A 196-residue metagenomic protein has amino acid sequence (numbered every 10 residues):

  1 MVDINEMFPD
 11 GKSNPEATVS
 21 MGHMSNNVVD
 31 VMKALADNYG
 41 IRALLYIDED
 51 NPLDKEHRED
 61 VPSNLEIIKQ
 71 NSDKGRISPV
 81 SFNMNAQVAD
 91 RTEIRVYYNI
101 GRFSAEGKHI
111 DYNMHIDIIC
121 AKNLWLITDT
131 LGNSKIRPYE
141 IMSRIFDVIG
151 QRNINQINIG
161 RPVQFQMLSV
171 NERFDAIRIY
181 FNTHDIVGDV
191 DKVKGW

Functional and structural regions predicted by a protein language model:
M1-S104: Small/polar-rich, solvent-exposed N-terminal microdomains that initiate assembly or binding
A89, S134-D189, W196: Acidic-leaning, charged glycine-interspersed low-complexity segments
V96, Y112-I116, I177-I179: Hydrophobic residues positioned within well-ordered beta-strands of beta-sheet architectures
I100-S104, I118-L124, T183-D189: Beta-strand elements of well-folded, non-transmembrane domains
S104-D111, N171: Short glycine/proline-enriched loop/turn "hinge" motifs that connect secondary-structure elements and lie
H109-D129: Short acidic, glycine/tyrosine-flanked loop/strand segments centered on an H-E-D-like triad
